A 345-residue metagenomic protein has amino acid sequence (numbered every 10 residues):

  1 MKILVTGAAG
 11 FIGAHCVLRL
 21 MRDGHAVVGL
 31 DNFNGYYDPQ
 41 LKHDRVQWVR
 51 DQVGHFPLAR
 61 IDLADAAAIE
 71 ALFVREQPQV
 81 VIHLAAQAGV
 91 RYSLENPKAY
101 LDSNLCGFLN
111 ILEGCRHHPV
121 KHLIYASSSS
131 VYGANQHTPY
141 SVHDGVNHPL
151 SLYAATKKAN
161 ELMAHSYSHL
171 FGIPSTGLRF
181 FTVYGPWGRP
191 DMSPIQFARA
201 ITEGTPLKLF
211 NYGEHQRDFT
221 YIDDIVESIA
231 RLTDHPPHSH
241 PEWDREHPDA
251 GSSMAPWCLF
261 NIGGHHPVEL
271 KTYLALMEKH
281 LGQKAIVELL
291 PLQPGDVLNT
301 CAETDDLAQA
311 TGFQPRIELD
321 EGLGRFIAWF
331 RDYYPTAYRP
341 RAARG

Functional and structural regions predicted by a protein language model:
M1-V183, L232, F313, I317 (+5 more regions): N-terminal Rossmann-like NAD(P)+-binding domain of SDR-like oxidoreductases, especially those catalyzing
P39, H43-V46, E161, I195 (+3 more regions): Short, surface-exposed alpha-helical segments at coil->helix boundaries
K42, D65, S193-P194, I225: Amphipathic coiled-coil/heptad-repeat helices and related helical stalk/stem segments that mediate oligomerization
A159, M163, Y167, F197 (+2 more regions): Hydrophobic alpha-helix immediately C-terminal to the catalytic Tyr-X-X-X-Lys motif of short-chain
W187: Conserved GTPase G-domain signal focused on the G5
I201-G345: C-terminal substrate-binding subdomain of Rossmann-fold SDR/epimerase-dehydratase oxidoreductases
